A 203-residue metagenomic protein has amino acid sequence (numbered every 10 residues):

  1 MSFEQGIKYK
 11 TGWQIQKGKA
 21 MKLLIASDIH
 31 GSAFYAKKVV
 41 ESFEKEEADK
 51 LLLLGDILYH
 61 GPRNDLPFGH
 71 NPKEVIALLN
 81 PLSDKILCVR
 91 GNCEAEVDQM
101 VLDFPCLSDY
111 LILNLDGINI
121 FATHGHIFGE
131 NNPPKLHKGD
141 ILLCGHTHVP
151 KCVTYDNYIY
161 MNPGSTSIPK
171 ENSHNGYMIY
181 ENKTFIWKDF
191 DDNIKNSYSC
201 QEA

Functional and structural regions predicted by a protein language model:
M1-A20: N-terminal amphipathic/basic-hydrophobic helices that include classical n-h-c signal peptides and signal-anchor
W13, K22-L115: Core catalytic region of metal-dependent phosphoesterases/phosphodiesterases, especially metallo-beta-lactamase-like
K22, I112-D116, T154-D156, Y160-A203: Binuclear metal-dependent phosphoesterase catalytic core
A26, T123, N162-P163: Thr-Gly-centered strand-to-loop micro-motif
H30-F34, Y59-G61, N92-Q99, I127-P133 (+2 more regions): Active-site environment of divalent metal-dependent phosphoester hydrolases
L52, L87-V89, I141-L143, I159-M161 (+1 more regions): Hydrophobic/aromatic beta-strand patches that form the interior of the parallel beta-sheet core in alpha/beta enzyme
D103-K151: Internal catalytic-core helix/loop-beta-alpha segment that presents or stabilizes conserved functional determinants
